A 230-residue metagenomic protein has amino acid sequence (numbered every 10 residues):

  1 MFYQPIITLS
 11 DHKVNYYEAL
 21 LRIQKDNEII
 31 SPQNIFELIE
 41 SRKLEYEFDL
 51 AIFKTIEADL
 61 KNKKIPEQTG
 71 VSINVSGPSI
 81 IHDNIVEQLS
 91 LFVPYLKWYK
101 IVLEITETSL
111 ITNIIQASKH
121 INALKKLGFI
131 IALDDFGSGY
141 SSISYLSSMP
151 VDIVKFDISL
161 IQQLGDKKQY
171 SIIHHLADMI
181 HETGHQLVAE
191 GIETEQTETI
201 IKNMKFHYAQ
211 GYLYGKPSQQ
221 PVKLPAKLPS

Functional and structural regions predicted by a protein language model:
F2-E37, I56: A short, well-structured catalytic beta-strand-centered motif of the EAL phosphodiesterase domain for c-di-GMP
Q4-I6, I73, E193: A short beta-strand signature of PAS-family and PAS-like sensory folds
L9-K13, I23-E28, D59, G77-I81 (+2 more regions): EAL-family c-di-GMP phosphodiesterase catalytic domain
Y16, L44-Q116, G191: Catalytic core of bacterial c-di-GMP phosphodiesterases, primarily the EAL and HD-GYP domains, capturing alpha-helical
Q33-E37, Y46, N122, Y170: Conserved long alpha-helical elements within nucleotide-processing catalytic cores of c-di-GMP signaling and class III
I39, I52-D59, L89, H120 (+2 more regions): Structural preference for long, well-ordered alpha-helical segments in enzyme cores
V86-S90, Q116-H120, K167-H174: Charged helix-capping and loop-helix junction motifs
